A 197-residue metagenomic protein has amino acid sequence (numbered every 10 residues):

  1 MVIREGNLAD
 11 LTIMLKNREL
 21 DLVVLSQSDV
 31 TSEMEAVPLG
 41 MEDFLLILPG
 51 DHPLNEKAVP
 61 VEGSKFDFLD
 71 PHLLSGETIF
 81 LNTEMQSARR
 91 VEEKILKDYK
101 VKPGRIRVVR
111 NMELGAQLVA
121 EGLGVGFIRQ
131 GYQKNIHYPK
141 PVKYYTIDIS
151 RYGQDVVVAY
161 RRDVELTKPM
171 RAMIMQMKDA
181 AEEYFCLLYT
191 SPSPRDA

Functional and structural regions predicted by a protein language model:
M1-S32, V108-V109: Central regulatory/effector-binding core of bacterial HTH transcription factors
L8, R89-E93, N111-M112: Conserved glycosyltransferase catalytic-site signature
T12, K16, A36, P71 (+1 more regions): Short hydrophobic/charged patches on amphipathic alpha-helices used for structural packing and interfaces
K16-V24, F44, V119-V125: Alpha-to-beta junction loops
T31-P38, E42, F66, E113-D163: Beta-alpha-beta core module
P49-P53, R162-V164: Short loop segments at secondary-structure junctions
E56, E62-Y99, L166-I174, E183-F185: Secondary-structure junction motif
Y189-D196: Conserved small/polar residues in nucleotide/adenosyl-binding loops
